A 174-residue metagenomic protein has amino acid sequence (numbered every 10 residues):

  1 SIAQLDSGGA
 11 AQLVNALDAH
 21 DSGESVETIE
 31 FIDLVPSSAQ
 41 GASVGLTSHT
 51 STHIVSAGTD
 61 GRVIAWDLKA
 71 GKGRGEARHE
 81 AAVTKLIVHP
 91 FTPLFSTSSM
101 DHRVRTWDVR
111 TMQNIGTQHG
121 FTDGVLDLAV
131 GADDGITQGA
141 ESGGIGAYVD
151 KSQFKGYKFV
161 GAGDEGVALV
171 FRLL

Functional and structural regions predicted by a protein language model:
S1-D6, V63-D67, V104-D108, A168-R172: WD40-repeat beta-propellers
S1-E24, T28, S37-S43: Solenoidal tandem-repeat scaffolds enriched in leucines and small polar residues
G8-A11, G71, M112: Short coil/turn linkers that define WD40 beta-propeller blade boundaries
A10, L17-V26, D33, A77-V83 (+2 more regions): WD40/WD-repeat beta-propeller blade N-cap
I29-S51, L86-P93, S98, R110 (+3 more regions): Loop/turn segments within WD40 beta-propeller blades
S37, R62-I64, K69-A70, R74 (+2 more regions): Eukaryotic modular interaction domains in large regulatory/scaffold proteins
A57-D60, T97-D101, A162-E165: Conserved strand-to-loop turn within each blade of WD40 beta-propeller repeats
